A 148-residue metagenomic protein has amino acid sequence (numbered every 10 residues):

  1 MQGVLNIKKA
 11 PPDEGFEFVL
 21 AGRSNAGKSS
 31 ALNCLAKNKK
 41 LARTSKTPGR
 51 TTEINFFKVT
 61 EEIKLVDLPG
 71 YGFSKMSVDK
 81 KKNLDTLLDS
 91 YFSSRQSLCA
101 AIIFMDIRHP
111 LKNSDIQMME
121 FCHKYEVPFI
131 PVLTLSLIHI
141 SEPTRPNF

Functional and structural regions predicted by a protein language model:
M1-F73: Conserved G1/Walker A P-loop phosphate-binding module
I63-L65, I102, I130: Hydrophobic "anchor" residues on beta-strands that sit immediately upstream of conserved functional sites
Y71-K81, L137: Flexible beta-alpha connector loops of hexameric P-loop NTPases
G72, P110-L111: Catalytic P-loop NTPase motifs of RecA-like helicase/translocase cores
K80-R108, E120-V127: Inter-motif core of Ras-like GTPase G domains
D115: Acidic (Asp/Glu) carboxylate-rich active-site/surface patches
T134: Active-site glycine-centered loops adjacent to acidic/histidine catalytic or metal-binding residues that shape
I138-F148: Single conserved hydrophobic/aromatic residue that forms the stacking wall/gate of nucleotide- or nucleobase-binding
